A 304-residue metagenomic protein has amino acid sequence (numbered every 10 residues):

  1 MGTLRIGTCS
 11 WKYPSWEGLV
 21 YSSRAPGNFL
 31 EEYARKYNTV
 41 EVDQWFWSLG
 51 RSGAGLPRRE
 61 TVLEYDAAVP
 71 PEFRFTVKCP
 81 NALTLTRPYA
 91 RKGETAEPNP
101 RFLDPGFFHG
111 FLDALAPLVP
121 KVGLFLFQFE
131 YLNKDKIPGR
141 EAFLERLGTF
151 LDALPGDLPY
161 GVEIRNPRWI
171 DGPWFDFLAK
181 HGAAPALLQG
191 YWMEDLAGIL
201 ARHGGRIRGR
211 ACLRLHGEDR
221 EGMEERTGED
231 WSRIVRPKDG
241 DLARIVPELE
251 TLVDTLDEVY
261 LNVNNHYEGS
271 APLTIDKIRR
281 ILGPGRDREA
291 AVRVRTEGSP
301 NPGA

Functional and structural regions predicted by a protein language model:
M1-A304: Residues lining hydrophobic/aromatic ligand-binding pockets adjacent to catalytic sites
